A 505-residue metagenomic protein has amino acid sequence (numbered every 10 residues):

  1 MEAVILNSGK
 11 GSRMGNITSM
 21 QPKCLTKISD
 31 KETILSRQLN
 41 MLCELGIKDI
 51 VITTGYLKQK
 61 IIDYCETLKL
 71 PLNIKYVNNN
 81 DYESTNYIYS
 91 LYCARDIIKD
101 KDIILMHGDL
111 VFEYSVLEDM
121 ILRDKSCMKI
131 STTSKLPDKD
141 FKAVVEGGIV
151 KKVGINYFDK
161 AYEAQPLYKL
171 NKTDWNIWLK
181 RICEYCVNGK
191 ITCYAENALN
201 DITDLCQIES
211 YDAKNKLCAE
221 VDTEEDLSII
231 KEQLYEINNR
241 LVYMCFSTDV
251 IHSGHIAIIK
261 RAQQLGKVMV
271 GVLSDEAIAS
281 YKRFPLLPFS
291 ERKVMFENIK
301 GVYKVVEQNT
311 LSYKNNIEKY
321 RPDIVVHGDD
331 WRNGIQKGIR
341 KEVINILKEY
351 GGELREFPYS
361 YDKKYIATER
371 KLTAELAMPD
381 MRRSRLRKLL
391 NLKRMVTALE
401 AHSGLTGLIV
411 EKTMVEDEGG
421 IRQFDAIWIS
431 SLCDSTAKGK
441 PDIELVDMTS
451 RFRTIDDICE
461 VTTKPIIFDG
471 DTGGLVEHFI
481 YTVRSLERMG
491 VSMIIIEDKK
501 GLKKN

Functional and structural regions predicted by a protein language model:
M1-A3, E163-N239, D362: Conserved alpha/beta core of the MobA/IspD/sugar-nucleotide pyrophosphorylase nucleotidyltransferase superfamily
M1-T54, K58: N-terminal glycine-rich phosphate-binding loop and ensuing alpha1 helix
I62, E66-F141, V145: Conserved beta-loop-beta/alpha segment of the NTase-like Rossmann-fold superfamily that binds/positions NTPs
E113-G189: Conserved core of the sugar-phosphate nucleotidyltransferase
Y235-P379: Nucleotidyltransferase catalytic core that binds NTPs
V270, T397-S403, D425-I429, I466-G470 (+1 more regions): Hydrophobic faces of well-ordered beta-strands that scaffold small-molecule active sites in alpha/beta enzyme cores
L376-D417: N-terminal amphipathic alpha-helix/helix-capping segment at the start of soluble metabolic enzymes
P441-F468, N505: Alpha-helix-loop-beta-strand connector modules within alpha/beta enzyme cores
